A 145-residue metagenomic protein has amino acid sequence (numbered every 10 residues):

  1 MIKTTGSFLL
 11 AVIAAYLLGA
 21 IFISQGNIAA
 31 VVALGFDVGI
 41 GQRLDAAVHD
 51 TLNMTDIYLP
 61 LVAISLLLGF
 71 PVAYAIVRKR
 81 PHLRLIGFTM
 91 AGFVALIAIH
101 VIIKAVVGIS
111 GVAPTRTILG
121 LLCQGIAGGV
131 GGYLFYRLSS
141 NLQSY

Functional and structural regions predicted by a protein language model:
M1-Y145: Juxtamembrane/disordered regions of integral membrane proteins
